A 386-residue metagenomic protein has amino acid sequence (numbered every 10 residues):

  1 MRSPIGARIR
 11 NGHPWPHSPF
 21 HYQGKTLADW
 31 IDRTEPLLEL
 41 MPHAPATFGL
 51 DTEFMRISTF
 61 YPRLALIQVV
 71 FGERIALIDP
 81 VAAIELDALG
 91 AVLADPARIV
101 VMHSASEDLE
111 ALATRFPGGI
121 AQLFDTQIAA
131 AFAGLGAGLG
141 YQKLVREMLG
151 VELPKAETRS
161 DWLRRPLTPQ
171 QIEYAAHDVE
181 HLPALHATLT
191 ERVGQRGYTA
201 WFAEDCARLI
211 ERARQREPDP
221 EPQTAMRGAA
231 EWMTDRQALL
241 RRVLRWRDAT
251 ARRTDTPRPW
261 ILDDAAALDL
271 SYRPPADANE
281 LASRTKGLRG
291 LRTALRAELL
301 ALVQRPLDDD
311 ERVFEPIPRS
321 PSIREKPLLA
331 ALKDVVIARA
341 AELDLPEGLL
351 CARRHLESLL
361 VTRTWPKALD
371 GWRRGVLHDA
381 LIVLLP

Functional and structural regions predicted by a protein language model:
M1-Q23: N-terminal amphipathic/basic-hydrophobic helices that include classical n-h-c signal peptides and signal-anchor
W15-F48, T52: N-terminal accessory regions of nucleic-acid-interacting proteins
G24, Q68, E73-A88, V92-P183 (+2 more regions): Active-site-proximal helix-loop-helix substrate-binding element of RNase H-like nuclease domains
P45-T47, R63-L66, I75: A common structural microfeature
T47-P62, A83-D87, D95, P169: An N-terminal domain-cap segment
S58, L66-V69: Non-catalytic, usually N-terminal nucleic-acid engagement modules in DNA/RNA processing proteins
F60, G134-G138, R292: Alpha-helix N-cap/helix-start motif
P169, L185-P386: Accessory DNA-binding and partner-docking regions appended to nucleic-acid-acting proteins, especially the terminal
